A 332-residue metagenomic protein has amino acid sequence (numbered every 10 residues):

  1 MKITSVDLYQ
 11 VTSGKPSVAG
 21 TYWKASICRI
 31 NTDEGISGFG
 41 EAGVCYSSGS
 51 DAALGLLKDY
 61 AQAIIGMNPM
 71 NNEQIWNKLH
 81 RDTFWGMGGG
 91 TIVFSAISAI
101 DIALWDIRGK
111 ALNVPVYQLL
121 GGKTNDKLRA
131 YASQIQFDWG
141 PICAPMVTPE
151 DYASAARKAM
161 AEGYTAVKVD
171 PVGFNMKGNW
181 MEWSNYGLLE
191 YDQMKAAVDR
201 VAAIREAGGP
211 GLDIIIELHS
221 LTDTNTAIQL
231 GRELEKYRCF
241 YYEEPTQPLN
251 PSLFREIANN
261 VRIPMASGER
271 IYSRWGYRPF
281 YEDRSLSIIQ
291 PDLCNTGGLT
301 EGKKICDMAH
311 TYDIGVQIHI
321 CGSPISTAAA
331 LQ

Functional and structural regions predicted by a protein language model:
M1-D7, K110, V114-K127: N-terminal amphipathic alpha-helix/helix-capping segment at the start of soluble metabolic enzymes
M1-F39, G43-C45: Structured beta-strand/loop patches that form or line metal/cofactor-binding pockets in enzymes
I3, G35, Y60, I100 (+7 more regions): Conserved, mostly hydrophobic/aromatic
W23, I30, G55-Y60, Q74 (+2 more regions): Shared catalytic-loop signature of beta/alpha-barrel
C28, T32-E34, F39, N71 (+5 more regions): Ligand-binding pocket scaffold of soluble enzyme catalytic domains
N31-L112: Metal- or metallocofactor-binding catalytic centers and their adjacent structured scaffolds across diverse enzyme
P115, R129, D213, P264 (+1 more regions): Proline-centered loop/turn at the N-terminus of a beta-strand
K127, A132-R255, N260: Metal-dependent enolase-superfamily TIM-barrel catalytic cores that perform enediolate-based chemistry
